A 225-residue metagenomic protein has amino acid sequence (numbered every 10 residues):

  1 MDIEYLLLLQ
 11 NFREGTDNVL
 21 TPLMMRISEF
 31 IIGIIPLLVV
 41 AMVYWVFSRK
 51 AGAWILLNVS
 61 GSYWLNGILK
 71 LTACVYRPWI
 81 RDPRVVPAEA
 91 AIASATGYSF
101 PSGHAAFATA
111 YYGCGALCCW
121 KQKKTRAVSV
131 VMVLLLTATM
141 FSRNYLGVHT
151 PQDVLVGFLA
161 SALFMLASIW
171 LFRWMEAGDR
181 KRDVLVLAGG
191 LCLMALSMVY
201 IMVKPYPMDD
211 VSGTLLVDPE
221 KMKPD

Functional and structural regions predicted by a protein language model:
M1-I35, G67-G97, S212-D225: N-terminal transmembrane-helix/juxtamembrane module of multi-pass inner/ER membrane proteins
L20-M24, K50, T125: Short alpha-helical transmembrane interface motifs in multi-pass membrane proteins
R26-F30, L56, S102, L155: Hydrophobic alpha-helical transmembrane segments of multi-pass membrane proteins
V39-V40, Y44-V46, Y63, W79-D225: Membrane-embedded catalytic cores of phosphoryl/pyrophosphoryl-handling enzymes
V46-W79: Membrane helical hairpin/interfacial module
